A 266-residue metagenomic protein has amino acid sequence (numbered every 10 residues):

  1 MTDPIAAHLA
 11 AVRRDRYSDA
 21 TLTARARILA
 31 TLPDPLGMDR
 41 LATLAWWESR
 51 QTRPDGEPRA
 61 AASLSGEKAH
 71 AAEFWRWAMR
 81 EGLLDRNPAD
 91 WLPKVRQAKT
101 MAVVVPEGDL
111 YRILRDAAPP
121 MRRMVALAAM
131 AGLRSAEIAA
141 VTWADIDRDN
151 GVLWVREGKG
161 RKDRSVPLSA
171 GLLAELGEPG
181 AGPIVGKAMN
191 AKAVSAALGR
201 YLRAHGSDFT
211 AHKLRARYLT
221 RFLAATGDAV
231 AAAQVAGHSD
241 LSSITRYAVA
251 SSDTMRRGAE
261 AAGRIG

Functional and structural regions predicted by a protein language model:
A6-M101, G206: N-terminal core-binding DNA-recognition domain of tyrosine recombinases/integrases
A72, R122-A136, V152, T220-R221 (+1 more regions): Short pre-functional
L84, R96-K99, E107-S135, A139: Basic, Lys/Arg- and aromatic-enriched nucleic-acid-binding interface segment
L84-R86, Q97-R112, G160-A170, G182-I184: DNA breakage-rejoining catalytic core of tyrosine-based enzymes
E137-I138, F209-T210, L219, G227-H238 (+1 more regions): Active-site-proximal segment of tyrosine recombinases
A140-L176, S242: Conserved tyrosine-mediated DNA breakage-rejoining catalytic core shared by Y-recombinases
E157-G160, A236-A261: Catalytic-site neighborhood detector that most strongly recognizes the C-terminal catalytic loop/helix of tyrosine
S169-D208, Y218: Active-site/catalytic core of tyrosine-dependent DNA strand-transfer enzymes
